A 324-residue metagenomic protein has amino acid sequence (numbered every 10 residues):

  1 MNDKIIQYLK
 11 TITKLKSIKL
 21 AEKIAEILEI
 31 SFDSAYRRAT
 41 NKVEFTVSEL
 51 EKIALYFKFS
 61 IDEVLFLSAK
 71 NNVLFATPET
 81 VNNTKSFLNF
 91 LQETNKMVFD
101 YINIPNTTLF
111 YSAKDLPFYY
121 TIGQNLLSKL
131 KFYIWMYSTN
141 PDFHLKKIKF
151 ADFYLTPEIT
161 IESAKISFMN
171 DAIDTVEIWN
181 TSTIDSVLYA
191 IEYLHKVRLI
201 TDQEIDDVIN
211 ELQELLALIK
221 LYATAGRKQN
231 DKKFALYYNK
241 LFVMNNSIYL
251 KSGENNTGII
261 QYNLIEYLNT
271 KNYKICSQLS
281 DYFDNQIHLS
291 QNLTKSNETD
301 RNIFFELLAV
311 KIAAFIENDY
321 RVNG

Functional and structural regions predicted by a protein language model:
M1-N2, E29-Y36, I122-Y133, L145-E162: Charged, low-complexity, helix/coiled-coil-prone segments
M1-P78: Basic, Lys/Arg-rich alpha-helical nucleic-acid-recognition elements, primarily the DNA-binding modules of transcription
I5-L9, I24, I61, F87-V98 (+7 more regions): Generic structural signal of hydrophobic/aromatic residues within well-ordered alpha-helices of folded domains
K14, T84, L88, D202-I209: Generic detection of long, well-ordered alpha-helical segments
A69-K146: Helix-turn-helix/homeodomain-like alpha-helical modules used for DNA recognition and transcription-factor dimerization
I134-F305: Hydrophobic protein-protein interaction segments
K295, T299-G324: N-terminal low-complexity or simple alpha-helical regulatory segments that function as activation/interaction modules
